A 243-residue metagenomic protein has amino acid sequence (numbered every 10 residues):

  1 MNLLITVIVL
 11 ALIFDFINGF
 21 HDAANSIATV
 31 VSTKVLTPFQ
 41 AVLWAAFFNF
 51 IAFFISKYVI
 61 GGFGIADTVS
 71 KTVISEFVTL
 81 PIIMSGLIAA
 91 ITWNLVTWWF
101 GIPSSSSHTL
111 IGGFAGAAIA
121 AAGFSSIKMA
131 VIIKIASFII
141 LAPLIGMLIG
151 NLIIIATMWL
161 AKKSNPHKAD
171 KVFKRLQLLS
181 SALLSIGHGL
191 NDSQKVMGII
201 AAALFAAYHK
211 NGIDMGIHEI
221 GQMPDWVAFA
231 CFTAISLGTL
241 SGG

Functional and structural regions predicted by a protein language model:
M1-G243: Multi-pass alpha-helical transmembrane bundle typical of ion/small-solute transporters and intramembrane aspartyl
